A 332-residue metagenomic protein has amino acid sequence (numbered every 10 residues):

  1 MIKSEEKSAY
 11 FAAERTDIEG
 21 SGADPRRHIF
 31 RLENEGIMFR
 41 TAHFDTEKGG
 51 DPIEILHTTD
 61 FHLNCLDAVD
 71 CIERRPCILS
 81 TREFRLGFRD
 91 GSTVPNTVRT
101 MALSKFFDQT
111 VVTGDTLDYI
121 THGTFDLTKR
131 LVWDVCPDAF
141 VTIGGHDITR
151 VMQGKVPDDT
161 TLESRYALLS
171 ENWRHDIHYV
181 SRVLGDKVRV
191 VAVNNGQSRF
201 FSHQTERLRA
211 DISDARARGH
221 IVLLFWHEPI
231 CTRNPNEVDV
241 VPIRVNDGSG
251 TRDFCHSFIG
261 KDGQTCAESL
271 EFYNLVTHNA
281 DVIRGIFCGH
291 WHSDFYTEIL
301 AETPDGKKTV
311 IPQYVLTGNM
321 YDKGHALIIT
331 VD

Functional and structural regions predicted by a protein language model:
K7-T124: N-terminal active-site segment of His-dependent metallophosphoesterases
Y10-R15, G20, R31-E47, H122-I221 (+3 more regions): Extended active-site neighborhood of metal-dependent phosphoesterases/phosphodiesterases
R31-A42, R85-L103, F107, L162-R182 (+1 more regions): Alpha-helix-centered segments that form part of catalytic cores
D60, G114-D115, G144-G145, H227 (+1 more regions): Active-site glycine-centered loops adjacent to acidic/histidine catalytic or metal-binding residues that shape
D67-V69, G123, M152-Q153, P235-E237: Short, solvent-exposed loop/turn and secondary-structure capping segments
I72-L86, D159-A167, V240-K261: Charged, glycine/proline-rich intrinsically disordered loops and linkers
N96-Q109, R189, S198-A301: His/acidic metal-ligating clusters that form di-metal
